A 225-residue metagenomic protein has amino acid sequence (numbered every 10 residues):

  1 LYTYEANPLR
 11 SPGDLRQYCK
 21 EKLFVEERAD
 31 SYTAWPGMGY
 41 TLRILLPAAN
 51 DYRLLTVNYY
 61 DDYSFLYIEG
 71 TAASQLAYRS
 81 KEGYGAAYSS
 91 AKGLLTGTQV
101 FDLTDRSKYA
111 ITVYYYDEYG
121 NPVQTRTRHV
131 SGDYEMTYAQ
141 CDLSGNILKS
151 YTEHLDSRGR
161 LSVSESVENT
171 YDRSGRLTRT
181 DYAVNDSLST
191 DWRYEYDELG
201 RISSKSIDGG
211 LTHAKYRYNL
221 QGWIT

Functional and structural regions predicted by a protein language model:
L1-T225: Beta-strand elements of repeat-based all-beta scaffolds
